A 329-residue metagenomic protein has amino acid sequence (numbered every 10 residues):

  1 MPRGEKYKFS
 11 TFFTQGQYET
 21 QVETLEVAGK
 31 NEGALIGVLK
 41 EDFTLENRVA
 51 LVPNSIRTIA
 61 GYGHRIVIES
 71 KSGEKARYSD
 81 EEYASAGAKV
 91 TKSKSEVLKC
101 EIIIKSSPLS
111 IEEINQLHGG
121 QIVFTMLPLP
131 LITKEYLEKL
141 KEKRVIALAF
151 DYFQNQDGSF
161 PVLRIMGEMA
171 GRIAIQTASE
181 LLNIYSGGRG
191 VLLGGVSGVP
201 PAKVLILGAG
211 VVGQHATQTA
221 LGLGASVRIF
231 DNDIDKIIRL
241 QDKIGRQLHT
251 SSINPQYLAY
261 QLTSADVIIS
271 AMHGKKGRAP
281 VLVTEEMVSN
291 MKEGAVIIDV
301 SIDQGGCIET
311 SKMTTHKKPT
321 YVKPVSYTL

Functional and structural regions predicted by a protein language model:
P2-L35, E41, L109-A202: Glycine/serine-rich phosphate-binding loop and adjoining beta1-alpha1 elements at the start of nucleotide-handling
K40, T44-E74, G187-S270: Glycine-rich phosphate/diphosphate-binding loop of Rossmann-like nucleotide-binding domains
I56, D80, I114, L137 (+5 more regions): Generic hydrophobic/aromatic pocket-lining and core-packing "Φ" positions
V67-K89: N-terminal beta-loop-helix "entrance" segment that forms/cooperates in small-molecule cofactor or anionic ligand
G87-K99, T250-Q261: Short acidic low-complexity segments
V97-K99, G119, T263-S264, E293: Alpha-helix C-terminal capping/helix-to-coil transition sites in glycosyltransferase folds
R246-K323: Rossmann-like adenosine-cofactor binding region
T328-L329: Conserved small/polar residues in nucleotide/adenosyl-binding loops
